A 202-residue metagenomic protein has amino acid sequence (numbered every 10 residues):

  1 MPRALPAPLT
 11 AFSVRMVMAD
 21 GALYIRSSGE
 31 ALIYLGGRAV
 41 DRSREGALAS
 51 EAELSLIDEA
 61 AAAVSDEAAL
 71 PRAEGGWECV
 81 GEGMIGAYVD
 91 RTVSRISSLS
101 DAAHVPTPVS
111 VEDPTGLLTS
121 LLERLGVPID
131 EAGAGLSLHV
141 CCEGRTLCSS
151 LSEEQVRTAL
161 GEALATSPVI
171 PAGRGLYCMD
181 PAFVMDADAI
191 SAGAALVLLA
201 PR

Functional and structural regions predicted by a protein language model:
M1-R42, A134-G135, C142-E143: Ferredoxin-reductase
P2-L5, D113, Q155: Short beta->alpha linker loops
A7-A11, A31-I33, G116-L117, T146-C148 (+2 more regions): Short glycine/serine/threonine-rich phosphate/pyrophosphate-binding segments that cradle anionic phosphate groups
A11-V14, R26, G46, S98-L99 (+2 more regions): A generic local secondary-structure boundary/capping motif
M16, R124, L199-R202: Active-site catalytic microenvironments for nucleophilic, acid-base chemistry
I33-L136, C142, T146-S152, A163: Gly/Ser/Thr-enriched, mixed-charge loops and adjacent short helices that form phosphate/oxyanion-binding elements
G135-R202: Phosphate-binding and adjacent anionic-ligand microenvironments
